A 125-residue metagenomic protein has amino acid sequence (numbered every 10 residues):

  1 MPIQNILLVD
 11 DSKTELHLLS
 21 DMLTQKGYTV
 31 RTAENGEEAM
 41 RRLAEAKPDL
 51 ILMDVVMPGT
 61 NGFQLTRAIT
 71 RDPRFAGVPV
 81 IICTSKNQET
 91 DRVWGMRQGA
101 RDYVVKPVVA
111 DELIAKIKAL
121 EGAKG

Functional and structural regions predicted by a protein language model:
H17-Q25: Charged docking surfaces used in two-component/phosphorelay signaling
G27-E34, R42: Short hydrophobic/Thr-rich beta-strand motif most characteristic of the beta2 strand and flanking loop of CheY-like
A46-L52: Active-site beta3 strand of CheY-like receiver
M57: Receiver (REC) domain active-site loop signature in two-component systems and cognate sites in sensor histidine kinases
R101: Short, glycine/charged-rich "phosphate-handling" switch motifs in NTP-dependent and phosphotransfer domains
P107-K118: C-terminal output helix
